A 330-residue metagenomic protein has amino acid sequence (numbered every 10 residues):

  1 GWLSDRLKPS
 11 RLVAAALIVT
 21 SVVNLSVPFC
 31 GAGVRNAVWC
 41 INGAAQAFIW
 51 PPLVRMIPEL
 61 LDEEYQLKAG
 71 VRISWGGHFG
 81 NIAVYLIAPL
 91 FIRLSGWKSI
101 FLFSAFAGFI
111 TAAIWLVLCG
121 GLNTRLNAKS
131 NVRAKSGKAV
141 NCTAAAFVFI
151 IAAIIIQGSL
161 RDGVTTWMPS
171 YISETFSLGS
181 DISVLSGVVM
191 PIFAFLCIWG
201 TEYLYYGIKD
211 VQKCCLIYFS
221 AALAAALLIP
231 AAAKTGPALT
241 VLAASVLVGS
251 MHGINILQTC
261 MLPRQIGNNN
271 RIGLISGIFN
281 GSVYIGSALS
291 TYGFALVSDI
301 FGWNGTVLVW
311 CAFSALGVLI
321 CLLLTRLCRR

Functional and structural regions predicted by a protein language model:
G1-G31: Conserved MFS/SLC helix-loop-helix module at the cytosolic interface between two early adjacent transmembrane helices
G1-K8, C197-D210, S298: Helix-to-loop junctions at the C-terminal end of transmembrane segments in multipass secondary transporters
W39-G77: Cytoplasmic helix-loop-helix junction between adjacent transmembrane helices in 12-TM secondary transporters
F48-L61, G253-G267: Intracellular juxtamembrane helix-capping segments at the cytosolic ends of symmetry-related transmembrane helices
I73-N123: Helix-loop-helix hairpin linking two adjacent transmembrane segments in secondary transporters
A145-I198, N255: Extracytoplasmic gate region of multi-pass secondary transporters
V211-Q258: C-terminal transmembrane helical hairpin of 12-TM major facilitator-type secondary transporters
I266-F301: A late C-terminal transmembrane helix in Major Facilitator Superfamily
